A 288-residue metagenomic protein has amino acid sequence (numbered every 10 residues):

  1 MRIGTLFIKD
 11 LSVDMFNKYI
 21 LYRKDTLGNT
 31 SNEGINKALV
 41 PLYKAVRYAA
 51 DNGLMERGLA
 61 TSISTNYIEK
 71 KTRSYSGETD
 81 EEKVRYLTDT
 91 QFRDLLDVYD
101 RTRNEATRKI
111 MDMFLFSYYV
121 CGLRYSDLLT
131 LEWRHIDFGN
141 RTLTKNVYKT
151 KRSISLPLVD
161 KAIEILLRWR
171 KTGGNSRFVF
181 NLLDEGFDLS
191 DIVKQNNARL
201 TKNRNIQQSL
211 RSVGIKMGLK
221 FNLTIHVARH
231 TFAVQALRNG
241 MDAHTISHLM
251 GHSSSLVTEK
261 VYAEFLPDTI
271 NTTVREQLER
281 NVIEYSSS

Functional and structural regions predicted by a protein language model:
M1-G28: Basic/aromatic-enriched alpha-helical hairpins
L11, T26-T65: N-terminal DNA-binding recognition helix of tyrosine site-specific recombinases/integrases
N36, A60-Y125, L129: Basic, Lys/Arg- and aromatic-enriched nucleic-acid-binding interface segment
T102-E105, A198, Q207-H248: Short, basic (Lys/Arg/His-rich) helix/loop patches that form interaction surfaces in the mid-to-C-terminal regions
H135-T142, K220-F221, M241-V261, S288: Short, polar N-cap/turn motifs at the start of nucleic acid-interacting alpha helices
V147-T150, G186, M250-E276: Catalytic-site neighborhood detector that most strongly recognizes the C-terminal catalytic loop/helix of tyrosine
P157, W169, K260, E264-S288: DNA/chromatin major-groove-contacting recognition/catalytic segments
L182-N196, E276-S288: C-terminal secondary-structure termini that scaffold catalytic or DNA-interacting sites
